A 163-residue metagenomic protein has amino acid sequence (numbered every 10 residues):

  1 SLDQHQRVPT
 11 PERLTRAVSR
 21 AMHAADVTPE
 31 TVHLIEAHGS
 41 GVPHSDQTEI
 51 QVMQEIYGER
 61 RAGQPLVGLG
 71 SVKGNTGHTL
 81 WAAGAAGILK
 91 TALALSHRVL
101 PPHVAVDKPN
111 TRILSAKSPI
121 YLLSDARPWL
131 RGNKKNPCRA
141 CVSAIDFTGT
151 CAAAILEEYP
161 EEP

Functional and structural regions predicted by a protein language model:
S1-P163: Condensing-enzyme catalytic core of the thiolase-fold
